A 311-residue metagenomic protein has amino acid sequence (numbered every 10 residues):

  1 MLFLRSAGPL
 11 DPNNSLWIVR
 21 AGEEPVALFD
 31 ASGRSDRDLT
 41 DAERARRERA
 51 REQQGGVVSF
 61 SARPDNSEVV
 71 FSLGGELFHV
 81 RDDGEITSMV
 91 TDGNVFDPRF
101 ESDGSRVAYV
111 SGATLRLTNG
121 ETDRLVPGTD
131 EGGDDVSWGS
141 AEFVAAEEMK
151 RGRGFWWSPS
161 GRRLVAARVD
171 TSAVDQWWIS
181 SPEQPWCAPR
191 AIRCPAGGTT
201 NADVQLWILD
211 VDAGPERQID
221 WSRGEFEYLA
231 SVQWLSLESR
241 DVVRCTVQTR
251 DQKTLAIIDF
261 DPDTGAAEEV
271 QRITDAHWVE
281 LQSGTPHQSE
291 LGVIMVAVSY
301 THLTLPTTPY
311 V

Functional and structural regions predicted by a protein language model:
M1-L303: Beta-propeller folds
H302, T308-V311: Single conserved hydrophobic/aromatic residue that forms the stacking wall/gate of nucleotide- or nucleobase-binding
